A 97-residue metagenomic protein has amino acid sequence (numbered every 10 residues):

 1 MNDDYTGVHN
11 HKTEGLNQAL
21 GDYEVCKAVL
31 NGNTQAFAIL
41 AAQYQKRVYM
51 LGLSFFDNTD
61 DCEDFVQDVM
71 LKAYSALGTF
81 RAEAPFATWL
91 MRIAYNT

Functional and structural regions predicted by a protein language model:
M1-K27, N31, I39: Intrinsic, short, N-terminal disordered tails of RNA polymerase sigma-factor systems
E14, L30-I39, Y49-D68: Short, charged helix-capping/linker segments at alpha-helix termini
A19, Y23-C26, T34-A38, T59 (+3 more regions): Short, structured helix-loop boundary elements
D22, Q45, G52: Conserved acidic functional residues
L30-N31, D57-N58, M70-P85: Sigma70-family region 2
L40-Y44, V48, A94-T97: Hydrophobic/aromatic residues within well-ordered alpha-helical segments
A42-Y44, V69, G78, W89: Short alpha-helical segments used as structural interaction elements across diverse proteins
M50, D64-L71, A84-N96: Structural recognition of an alpha-helix C-terminal capping motif at a helix-to-coil junction
